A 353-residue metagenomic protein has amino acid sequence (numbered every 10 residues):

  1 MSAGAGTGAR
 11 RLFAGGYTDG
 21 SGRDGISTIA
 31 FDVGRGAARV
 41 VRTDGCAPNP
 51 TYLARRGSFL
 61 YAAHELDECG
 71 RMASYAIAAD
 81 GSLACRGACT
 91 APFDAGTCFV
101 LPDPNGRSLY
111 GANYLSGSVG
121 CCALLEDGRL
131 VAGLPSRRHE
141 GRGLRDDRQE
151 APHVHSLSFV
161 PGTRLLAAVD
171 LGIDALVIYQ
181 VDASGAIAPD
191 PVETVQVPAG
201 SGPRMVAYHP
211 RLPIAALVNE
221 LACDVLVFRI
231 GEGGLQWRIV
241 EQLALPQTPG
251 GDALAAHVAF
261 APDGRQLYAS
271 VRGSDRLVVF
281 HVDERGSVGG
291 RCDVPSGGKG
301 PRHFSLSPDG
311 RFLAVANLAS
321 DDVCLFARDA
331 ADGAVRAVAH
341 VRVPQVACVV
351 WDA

Functional and structural regions predicted by a protein language model:
S2-G4, A47-G57, P92-P104, E140-T163 (+4 more regions): Beta-rich, blade/repeat-based domains predominating in secreted/periplasmic proteins but also intracellular
Y17-D19, E65-D67, Y114, L124 (+7 more regions): Short loop/turn segments immediately following the C-termini of beta-strands
I29-G36, Y75-S82, C121-V131, Y179-I187 (+3 more regions): Short loop/turn segments immediately following beta-strands, especially the blade-tip and inter-blade linker loops
R39-G45, C85-A91, P135, G141-D147 (+4 more regions): A short beta-strand motif characteristic of beta-propeller blades
V40-G106: Blade-loop segments of beta-propeller domains
L83-S156: Asp-box/WD-like beta-propeller blade repeats and closely related beta-sheet repeat scaffolds
L318-C324, R336-A353: Blade-level signature of beta-propeller repeat domains, shared across WD40, Kelch, NHL, RCC1 and BNR/Asp-box propellers
